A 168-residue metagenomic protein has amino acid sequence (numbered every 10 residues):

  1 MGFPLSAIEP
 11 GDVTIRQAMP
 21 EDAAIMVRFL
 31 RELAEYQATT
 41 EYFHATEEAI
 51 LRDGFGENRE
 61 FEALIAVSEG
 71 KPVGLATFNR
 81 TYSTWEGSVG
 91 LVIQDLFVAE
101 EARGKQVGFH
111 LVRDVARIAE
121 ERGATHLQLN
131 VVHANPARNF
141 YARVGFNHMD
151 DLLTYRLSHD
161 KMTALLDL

Functional and structural regions predicted by a protein language model:
T14-R28: A short beta-loop-alpha structural element at the N-terminal edge of CoA-dependent acyl/N-acetyltransferase catalytic
V27-R52: Conserved GNAT-fold acetyl-CoA-binding loop/helix
G54-I65, V92: A short helix-loop-beta-strand connector motif used in the catalytic cores of GNAT acetyltransferases and, in some
I65, K71-R80: Conserved beta-strand in the GNAT
L96-R103: A short, internal acetyl-CoA/4′-phosphopantetheine-binding micro-motif in the GNAT/acyltransferase core
G104-R117, R143: Conserved acetyl-CoA-binding loop-helix of GNAT-fold acetyltransferases
F109, E121, H133-D151, L157: Conserved active-site alpha-helix within GNAT-family acetyltransferase domains
A119-N130: Conserved GNAT acetyl-CoA-binding A-motif
